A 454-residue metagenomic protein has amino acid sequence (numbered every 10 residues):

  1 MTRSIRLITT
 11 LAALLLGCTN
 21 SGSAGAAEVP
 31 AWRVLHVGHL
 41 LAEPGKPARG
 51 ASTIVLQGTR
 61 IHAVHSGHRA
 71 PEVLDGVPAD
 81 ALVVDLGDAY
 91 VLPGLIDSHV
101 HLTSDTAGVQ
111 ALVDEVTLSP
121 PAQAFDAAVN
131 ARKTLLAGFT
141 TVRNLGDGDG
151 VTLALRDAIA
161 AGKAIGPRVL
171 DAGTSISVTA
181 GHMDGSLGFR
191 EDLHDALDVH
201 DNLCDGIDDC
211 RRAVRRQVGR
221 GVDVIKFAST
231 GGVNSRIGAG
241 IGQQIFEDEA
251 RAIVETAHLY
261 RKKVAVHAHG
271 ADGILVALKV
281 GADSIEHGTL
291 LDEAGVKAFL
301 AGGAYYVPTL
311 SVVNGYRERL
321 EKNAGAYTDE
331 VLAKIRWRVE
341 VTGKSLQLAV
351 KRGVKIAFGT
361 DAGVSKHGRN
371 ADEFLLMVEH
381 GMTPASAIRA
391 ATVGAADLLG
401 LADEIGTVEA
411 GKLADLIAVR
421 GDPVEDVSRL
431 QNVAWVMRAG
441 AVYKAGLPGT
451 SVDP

Functional and structural regions predicted by a protein language model:
A27-A31, L40, P44-L92: Histidine-rich, glycine-flanked metal-binding segment
A89-K163, T179-D184, D248, D272 (+1 more regions): Metal-associated gating/positioning segment near the N- to mid-region
T103-Q123, T179-D198, V233-E247, G303-V339: Active-site gating loops and adjacent loop-to-helix segments of metal-dependent hydrolytic enzymes
T106-V109, H182, S235-I237, I274-V280 (+5 more regions): Histidine/acidic-residue-rich catalytic or RNA/ligand-binding cores of hydrolases and nuclease-related proteins
E115, L259, K263, Y327-E330 (+1 more regions): His/Asp/Glu-enriched, well-ordered alpha-helical/loop segment that forms or immediately abuts the divalent-metal
D126-T152, I165-S175, V222-S235, K263 (+2 more regions): Divalent metal-dependent hydrolysis catalytic cores, especially in the metallo-beta-lactamase
A154, D209-Y305, K322, R336-K355: Histidine/acidic residue-rich metal-binding segments in metalloenzymes
A391-V393, D397, A410-D453: C-terminal cap of metal-dependent C-N hydrolases
